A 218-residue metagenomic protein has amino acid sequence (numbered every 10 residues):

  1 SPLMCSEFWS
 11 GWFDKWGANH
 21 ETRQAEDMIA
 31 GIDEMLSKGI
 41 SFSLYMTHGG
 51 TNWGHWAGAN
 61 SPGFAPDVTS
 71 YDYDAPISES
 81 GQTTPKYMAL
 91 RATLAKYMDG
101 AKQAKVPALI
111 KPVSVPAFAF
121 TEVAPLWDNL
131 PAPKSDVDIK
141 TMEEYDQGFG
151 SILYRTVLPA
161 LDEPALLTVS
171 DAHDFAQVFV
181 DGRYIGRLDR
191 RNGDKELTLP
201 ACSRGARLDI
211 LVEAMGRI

Functional and structural regions predicted by a protein language model:
S1-L44: Substrate-binding/catalytic cleft of secreted carbohydrate-active enzymes, primarily glycoside hydrolases
S6-G11, E34-I40, T47-I218: Carbohydrate-binding surfaces of carbohydrate-active enzymes
